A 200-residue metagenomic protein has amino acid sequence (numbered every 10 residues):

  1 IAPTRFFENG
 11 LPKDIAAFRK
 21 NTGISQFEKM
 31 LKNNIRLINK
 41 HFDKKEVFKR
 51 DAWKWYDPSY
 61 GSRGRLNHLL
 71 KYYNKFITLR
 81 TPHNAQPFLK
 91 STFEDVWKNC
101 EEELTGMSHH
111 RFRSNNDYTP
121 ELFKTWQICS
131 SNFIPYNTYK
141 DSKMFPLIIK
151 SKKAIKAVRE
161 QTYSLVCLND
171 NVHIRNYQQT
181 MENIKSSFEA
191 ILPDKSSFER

Functional and structural regions predicted by a protein language model:
A2-R200: ER/Golgi luminal nucleotide-sugar-dependent glycosyltransferases, focusing on the catalytic module
